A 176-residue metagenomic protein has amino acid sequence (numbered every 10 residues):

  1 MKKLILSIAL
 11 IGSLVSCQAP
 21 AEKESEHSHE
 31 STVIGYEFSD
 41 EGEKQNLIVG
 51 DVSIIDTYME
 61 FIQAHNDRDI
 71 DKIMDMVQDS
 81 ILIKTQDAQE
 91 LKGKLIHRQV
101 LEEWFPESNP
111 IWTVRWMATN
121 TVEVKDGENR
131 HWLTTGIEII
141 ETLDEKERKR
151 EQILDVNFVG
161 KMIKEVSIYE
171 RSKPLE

Functional and structural regions predicted by a protein language model:
M1-L4, Q18: Positively charged n-region of N-terminal signal peptides that target proteins for export
S13-S16: C-terminal motif of bacterial Sec signal peptides marking the signal peptidase cleavage site
Q18-D67, D71, D75: Short, low-complexity N-terminal intrinsically disordered segments enriched in polar/charged residues
A21-E24, K149-E176: Short beta-strand edge/turn micro-motifs at domain boundaries
F61, K72-M74, I81, G93 (+3 more regions): Hydrophobic pocket/interface hotspot
D75-T121: A solvent-exposed, acidic/Ser-Thr-rich amphipathic alpha-helical stretch
E128-I139: A short hydrophobic beta-strand element
I140-K149: Short, cysteine-centered beta-strand-loop-beta hairpins and adjacent loop/turn segments enriched in charged/polar
